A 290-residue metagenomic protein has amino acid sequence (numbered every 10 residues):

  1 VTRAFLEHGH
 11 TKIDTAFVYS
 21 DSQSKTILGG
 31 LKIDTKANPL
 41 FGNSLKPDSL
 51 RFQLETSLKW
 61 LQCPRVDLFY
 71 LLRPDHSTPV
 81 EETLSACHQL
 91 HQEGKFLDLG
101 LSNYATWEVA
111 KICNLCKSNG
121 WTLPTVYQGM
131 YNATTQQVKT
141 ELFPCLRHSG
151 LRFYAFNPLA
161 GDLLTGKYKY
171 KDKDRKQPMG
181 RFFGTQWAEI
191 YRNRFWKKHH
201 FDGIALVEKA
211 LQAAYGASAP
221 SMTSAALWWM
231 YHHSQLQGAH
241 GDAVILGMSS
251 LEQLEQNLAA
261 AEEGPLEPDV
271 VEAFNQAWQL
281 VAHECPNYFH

Functional and structural regions predicted by a protein language model:
V1-K32, P64, Q92, K176: N-terminal binding-site loop/beta-alpha segment at the start of enzyme catalytic domains that lines or forms
T2, K25, G29, L54-L58 (+8 more regions): Generic structural signal for well-ordered alpha-helices, preferentially at hydrophobic/aromatic core positions
R3, F183-T185, E189-E263: Conserved short secondary-structure transition element at the edge of the structured enzyme core that lines
F5, I13, L28, I33 (+11 more regions): Conserved, mostly hydrophobic/aromatic
T15-F17, T35-P39, Y70-R73, L101-N103 (+3 more regions): A cross-domain feature marking catalytic cores of carbohydrate-active enzymes and several ubiquitous metabolic/repair
F41-E141: Glycine/proline-rich, positively charged, aromatic-decorated active-site loop/lid region on the catalytic face
K95, L115-T125, L146-Y154, Q235-D242: Glycine-enriched alpha-helix->loop->beta-strand junction motifs that scaffold or abut catalytic
R147-A214, E284-F289: Glycine-rich, positively charged active-site loop/lid region within alpha/beta enzyme cores that binds and organizes
